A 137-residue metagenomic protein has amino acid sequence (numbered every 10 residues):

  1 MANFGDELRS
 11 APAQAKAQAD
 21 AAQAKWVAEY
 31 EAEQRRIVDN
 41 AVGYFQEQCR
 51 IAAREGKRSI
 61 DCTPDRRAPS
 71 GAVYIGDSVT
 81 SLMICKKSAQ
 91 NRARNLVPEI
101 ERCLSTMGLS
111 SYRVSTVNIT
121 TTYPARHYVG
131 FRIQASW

Functional and structural regions predicted by a protein language model:
M1-E99: N-terminal leader/targeting segments
I51-A53, S105, P124-R126: Sterically constrained small-residue positions within well-ordered secondary structures of folded domains
T63, T80, T106, T116 (+1 more regions): Residue-identity detector for threonine
N95-V114: Structural alpha-beta junctions
S111-W137: C-terminal edge-of-domain segments
